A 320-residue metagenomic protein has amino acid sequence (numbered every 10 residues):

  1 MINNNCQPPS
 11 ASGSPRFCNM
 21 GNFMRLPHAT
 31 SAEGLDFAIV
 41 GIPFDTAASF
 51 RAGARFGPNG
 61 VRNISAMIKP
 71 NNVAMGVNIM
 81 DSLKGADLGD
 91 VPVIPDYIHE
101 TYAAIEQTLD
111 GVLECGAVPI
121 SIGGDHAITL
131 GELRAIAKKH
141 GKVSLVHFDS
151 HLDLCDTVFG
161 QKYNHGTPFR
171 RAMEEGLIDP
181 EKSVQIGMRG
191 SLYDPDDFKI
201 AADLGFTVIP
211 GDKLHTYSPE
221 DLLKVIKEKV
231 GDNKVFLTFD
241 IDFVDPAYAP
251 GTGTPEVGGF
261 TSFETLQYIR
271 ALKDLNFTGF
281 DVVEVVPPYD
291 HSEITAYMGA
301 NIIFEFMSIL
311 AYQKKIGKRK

Functional and structural regions predicted by a protein language model:
I2-K320: Conserved alpha-helical scaffold segments that buttress catalytic/binding sites
